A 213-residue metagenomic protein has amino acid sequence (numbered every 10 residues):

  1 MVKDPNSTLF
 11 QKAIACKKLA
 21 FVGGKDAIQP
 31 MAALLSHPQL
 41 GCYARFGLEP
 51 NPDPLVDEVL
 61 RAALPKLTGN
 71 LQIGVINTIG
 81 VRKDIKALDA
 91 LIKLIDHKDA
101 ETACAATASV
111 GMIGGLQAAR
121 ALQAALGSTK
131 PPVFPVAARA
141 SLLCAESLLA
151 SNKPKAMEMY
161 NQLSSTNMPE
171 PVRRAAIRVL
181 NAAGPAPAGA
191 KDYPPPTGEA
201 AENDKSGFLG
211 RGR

Functional and structural regions predicted by a protein language model:
M1-K3, G23-L35, G41, D53-P65 (+7 more regions): Amphipathic alpha-helical scaffolding segments comprising HEAT/armadillo-like alpha-solenoid repeats
P5, L9, F21, P65 (+8 more regions): Inter-repeat boundary and helix-capping residues of tandem alpha-helical solenoids
S7-K12, Q39-Y43, N70-G74, A87 (+3 more regions): Positions within the helices of HEAT/ARM-like alpha-solenoid repeats
K12-C16, A32, R45, R61 (+7 more regions): Hydrophobic core positions within HEAT/HEAT-like alpha-solenoid repeats
K12-F21, P38, C42-P50: Non-membrane alpha-helical segments in proteins
L19, G23, L48-L55, I79 (+6 more regions): Alpha-solenoid repeat junctions
R173-D204, F208: Pro/Ala/Gly-rich low-complexity, hydrophilic intrinsically disordered segments
R211-R213: Short, solvent-exposed mixed-charge patches
